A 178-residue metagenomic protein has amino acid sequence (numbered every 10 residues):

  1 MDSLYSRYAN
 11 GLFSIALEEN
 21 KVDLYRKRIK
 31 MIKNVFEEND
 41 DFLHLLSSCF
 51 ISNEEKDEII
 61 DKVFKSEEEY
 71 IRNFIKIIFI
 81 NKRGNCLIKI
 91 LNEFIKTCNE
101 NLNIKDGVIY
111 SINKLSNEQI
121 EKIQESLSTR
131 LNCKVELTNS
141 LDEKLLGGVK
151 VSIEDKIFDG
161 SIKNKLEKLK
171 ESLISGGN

Functional and structural regions predicted by a protein language model:
M1-N178: Elongated, mostly alpha-helical coiled-coil "stalk/stator" tethers of large membrane protein machines
